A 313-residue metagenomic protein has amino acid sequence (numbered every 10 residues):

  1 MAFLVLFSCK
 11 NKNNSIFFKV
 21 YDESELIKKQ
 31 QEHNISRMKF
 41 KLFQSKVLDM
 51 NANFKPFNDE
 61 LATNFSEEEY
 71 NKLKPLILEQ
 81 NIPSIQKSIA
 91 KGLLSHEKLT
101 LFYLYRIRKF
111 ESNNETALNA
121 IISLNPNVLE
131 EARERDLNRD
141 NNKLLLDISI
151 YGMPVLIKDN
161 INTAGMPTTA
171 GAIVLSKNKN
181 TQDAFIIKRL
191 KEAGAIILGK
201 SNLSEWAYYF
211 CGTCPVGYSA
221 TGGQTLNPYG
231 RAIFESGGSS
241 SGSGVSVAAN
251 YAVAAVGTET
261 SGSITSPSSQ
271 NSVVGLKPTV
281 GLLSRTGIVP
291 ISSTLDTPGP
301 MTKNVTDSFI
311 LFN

Functional and structural regions predicted by a protein language model:
M1-L4: Sec-dependent N-terminal signal peptides
F7-S8: C-terminal motif of bacterial Sec signal peptides marking the signal peptidase cleavage site
K12-T169, I173-S176, W206-Y208: Short, well-ordered alpha-helical
P75, N180, P298-M301, V305: Hydrophobic alpha-helical scaffolding
L101, E130, K188-R189, D307-I310: Short, solvent-exposed alpha-helical surface patches in well-structured domains
L101, Y105, G281, F309-N313: Generic alpha-helical structural context detector
N113, S149-P298: Short glycine/serine-rich loop/turn segments
L276, M301-N313: Active-site-proximal alpha-helical segments within enzyme catalytic domains
